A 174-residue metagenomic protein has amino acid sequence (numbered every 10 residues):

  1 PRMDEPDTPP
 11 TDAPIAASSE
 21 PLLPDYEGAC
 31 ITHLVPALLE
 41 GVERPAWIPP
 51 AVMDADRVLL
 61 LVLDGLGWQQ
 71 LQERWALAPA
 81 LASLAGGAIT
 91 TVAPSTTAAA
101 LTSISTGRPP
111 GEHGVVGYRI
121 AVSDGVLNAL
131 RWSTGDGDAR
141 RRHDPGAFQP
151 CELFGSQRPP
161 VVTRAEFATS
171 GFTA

Functional and structural regions predicted by a protein language model:
M3-D54, S95-A98: N-terminal secretory/membrane-targeting segments
P21-A37, G67-A174: Active-site-proximal alpha/beta segments of enzymes that process anionic O-linked groups
R57: Catalytic cores of glycan-processing enzymes that make or break glycosidic bonds
L60-L63: Short hydrophobic beta-strand that contains or immediately precedes a catalytic carboxylate
